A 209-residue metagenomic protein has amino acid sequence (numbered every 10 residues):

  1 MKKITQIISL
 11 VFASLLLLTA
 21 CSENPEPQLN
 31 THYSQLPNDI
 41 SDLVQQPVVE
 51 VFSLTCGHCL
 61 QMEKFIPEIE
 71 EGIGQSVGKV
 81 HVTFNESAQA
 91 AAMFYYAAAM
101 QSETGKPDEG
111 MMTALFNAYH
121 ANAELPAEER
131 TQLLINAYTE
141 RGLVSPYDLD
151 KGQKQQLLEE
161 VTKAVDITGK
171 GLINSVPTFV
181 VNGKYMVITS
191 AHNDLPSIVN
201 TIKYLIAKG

Functional and structural regions predicted by a protein language model:
K2-Q89, L157-V165, G169-K170, K203-G209: Extracytoplasmic thiol/disulfide redox context detector
V44-Q46, G74, M112-L115, G142-S145 (+1 more regions): A short alpha-helix capping/helix-coil boundary motif
S53, E140-G209: C-terminal cap of thioredoxin/glutaredoxin-like
S53-T55, V80-F84, N117-L125, K151-Q153 (+1 more regions): Second-shell loop/turn segments in exported
L60-T131: Structural alpha/beta surface segment adjacent to cysteine/selenocysteine redox centers across thiol/disulfide enzymes
Q61, Q89-M93, G110, A114 (+5 more regions): Extracytoplasmic/secreted proteins, especially bacterial periplasmic and envelope-associated proteins
A97, N136-Y138, I167: Residues within well-ordered alpha helices
E129-G142: A metal-dependent, Asp-based hydrolase signature
